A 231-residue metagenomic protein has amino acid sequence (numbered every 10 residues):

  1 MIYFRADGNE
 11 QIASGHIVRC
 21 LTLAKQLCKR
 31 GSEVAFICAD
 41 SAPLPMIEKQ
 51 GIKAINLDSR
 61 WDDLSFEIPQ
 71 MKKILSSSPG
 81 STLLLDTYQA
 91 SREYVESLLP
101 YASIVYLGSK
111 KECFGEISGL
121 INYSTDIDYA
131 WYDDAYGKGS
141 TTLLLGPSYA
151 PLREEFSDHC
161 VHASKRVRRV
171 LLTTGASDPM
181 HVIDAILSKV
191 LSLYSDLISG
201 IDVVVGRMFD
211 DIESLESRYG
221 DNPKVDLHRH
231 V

Functional and structural regions predicted by a protein language model:
M1-Y3: Extreme N-terminal starter segment of soluble prokaryotic enzymes
R5-A13, R19, L23-Q26, A39-K138: Active-site and donor-binding regions of nucleotide-sugar-utilizing enzymes
H16-C28, D184-S192: Histidine-anchored nucleotide/phosphate-binding helix
S32, I52, S81, A102-S103 (+3 more regions): A structural micro-motif
S32-D40, G200-R207: Short internal beta-strands
Y101-L107, P151-S157, H228-H230: Short gly/ser/thr-rich secondary-structure transition/capping motifs
I117-H181, I212-E213: A nucleotide-sugar donor-handling region in carbohydrate enzymes
K165-V231: Donor-nucleotide binding loops and adjacent catalytic segments primarily of GT-B fold Leloir glycosyltransferases
